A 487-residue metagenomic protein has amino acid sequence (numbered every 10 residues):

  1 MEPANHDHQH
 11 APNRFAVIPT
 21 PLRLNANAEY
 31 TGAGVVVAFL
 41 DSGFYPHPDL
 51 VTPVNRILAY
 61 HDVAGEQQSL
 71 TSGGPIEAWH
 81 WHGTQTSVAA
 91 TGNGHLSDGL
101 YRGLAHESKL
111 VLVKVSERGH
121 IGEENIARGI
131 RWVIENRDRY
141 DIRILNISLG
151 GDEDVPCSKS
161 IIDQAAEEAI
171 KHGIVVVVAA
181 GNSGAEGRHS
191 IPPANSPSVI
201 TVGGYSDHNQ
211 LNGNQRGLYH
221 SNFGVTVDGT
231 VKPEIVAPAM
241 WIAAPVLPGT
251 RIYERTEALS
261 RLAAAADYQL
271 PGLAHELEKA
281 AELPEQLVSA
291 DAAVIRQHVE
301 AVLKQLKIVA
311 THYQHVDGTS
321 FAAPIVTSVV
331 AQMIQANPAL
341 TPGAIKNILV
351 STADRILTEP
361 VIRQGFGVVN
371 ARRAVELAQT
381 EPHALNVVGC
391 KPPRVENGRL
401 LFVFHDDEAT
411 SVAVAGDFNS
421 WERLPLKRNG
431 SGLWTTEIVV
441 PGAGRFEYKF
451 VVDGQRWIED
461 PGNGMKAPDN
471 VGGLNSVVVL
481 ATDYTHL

Functional and structural regions predicted by a protein language model:
M1-F39, D49, Q67-H80, Q215-G224 (+1 more regions): N-terminal domain-start motif of subtilase-like serine proteases
A11-R14, I142-I147, Q286-F321, Q335-G389: C-terminal subdomain of the subtilisin-like protease fold in secreted/lumenal serine endopeptidases
L24-H61, T71-E124, D138-R143, K171 (+4 more regions): Subtilisin-like serine protease catalytic core
N25, D98-L100, I162-A166, E186-S190 (+1 more regions): Short beta-alpha junctions and helix-cap segments that line functional grooves
D41, H61-D62, A194-T327, A331: Extracellular S/T/G-rich loop segment that most often corresponds to the catalytic His/Ser-adjacent loop
G43-P46, V63-G65, L96, S116-H120 (+8 more regions): Solvent-exposed loop/turn segments at secondary-structure junctions within structured extracellular/periplasmic domains
V115-S198, H208-N209, V227-T230, K307-A323: Substrate-binding/access-modulating region of protease and related hydrolase catalytic domains
K391-R445, V451-A481: Aromatic-rich carbohydrate-binding modules that target alpha-glucans
